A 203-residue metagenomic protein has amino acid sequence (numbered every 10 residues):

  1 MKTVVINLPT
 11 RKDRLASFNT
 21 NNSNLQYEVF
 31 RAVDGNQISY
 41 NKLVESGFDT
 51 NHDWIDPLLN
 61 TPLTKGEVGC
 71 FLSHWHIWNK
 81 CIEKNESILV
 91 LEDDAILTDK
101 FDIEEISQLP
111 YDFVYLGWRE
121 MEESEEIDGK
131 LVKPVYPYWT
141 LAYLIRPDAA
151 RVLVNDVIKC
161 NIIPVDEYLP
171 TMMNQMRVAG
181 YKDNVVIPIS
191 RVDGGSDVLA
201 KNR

Functional and structural regions predicted by a protein language model:
M1-L91, A95-R203: An acidic/histidine-cluster motif and surrounding catalytic segment that typifies divalent-metal-assisted enzyme active
